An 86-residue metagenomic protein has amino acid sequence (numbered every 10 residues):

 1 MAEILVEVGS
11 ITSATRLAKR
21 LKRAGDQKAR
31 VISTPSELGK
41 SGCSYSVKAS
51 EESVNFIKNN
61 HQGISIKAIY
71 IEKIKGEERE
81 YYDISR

Functional and structural regions predicted by a protein language model:
A2-V8, C43-K48: Solvent-exposed beta-strand motifs enriched in subsets of small alpha/beta binding domains, especially certain
I4, A29-R30, A68: Structural motif
S10-S13, K48-N55: Helix N-cap motif at beta-to-alpha junctions
I11-K28: Short amphipathic alpha-helix segments
R16, S41, I57: Short acidic, gly/pro-rich beta-turn/loop elements at beta-sheet edges and active-site/ligand-binding grooves
G25, I32-S33, Y70-E72: Short loop/turn and capping residues at structural boundaries
K28-A49: Amphipathic, hydrophobic secondary-structure cores in small proteins
E51-R86: C-terminal structural segments of small proteins and small subunits
